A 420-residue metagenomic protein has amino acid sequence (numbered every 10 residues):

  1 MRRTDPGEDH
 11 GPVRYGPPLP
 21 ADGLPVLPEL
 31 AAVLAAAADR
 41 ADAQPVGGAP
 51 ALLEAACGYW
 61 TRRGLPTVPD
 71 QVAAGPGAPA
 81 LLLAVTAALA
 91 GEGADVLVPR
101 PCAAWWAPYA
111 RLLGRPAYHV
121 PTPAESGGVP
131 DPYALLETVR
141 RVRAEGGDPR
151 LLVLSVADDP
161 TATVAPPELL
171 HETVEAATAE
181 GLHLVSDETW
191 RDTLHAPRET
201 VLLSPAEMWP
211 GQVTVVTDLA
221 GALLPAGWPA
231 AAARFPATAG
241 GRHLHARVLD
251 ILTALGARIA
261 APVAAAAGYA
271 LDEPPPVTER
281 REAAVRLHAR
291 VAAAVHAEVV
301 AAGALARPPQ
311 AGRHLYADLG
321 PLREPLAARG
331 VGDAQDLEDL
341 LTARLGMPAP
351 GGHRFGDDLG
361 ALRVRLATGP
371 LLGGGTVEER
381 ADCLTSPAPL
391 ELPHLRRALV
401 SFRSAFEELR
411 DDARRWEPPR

Functional and structural regions predicted by a protein language model:
M1-G77, A84, L372-G375, A413-R420: N-terminal small-domain helix-loop-helix segment of the aminotransferase-like
P12-R14, R258, L305-Q310, R354: Short beta-strand
P66, L340-A349, F355-R420: PLP-dependent enzyme catalytic core of the Aspartate aminotransferase-like
A87-L151: PLP-dependent aminotransferase-like
L113, A179-E180, W209, A302: Helix C-cap/helix->beta junction micro-motif
G127-T200: Active-site phosphate-binding strand-loop segment of PLP-dependent enzymes
G211, V215-V285, V299: Conserved core segment of the aminotransferase class I/II
E282-H296, V300, L305-P325: Conserved glycine-rich beta-strand-loop-beta hairpin in the small C-terminal domain of fold type I
